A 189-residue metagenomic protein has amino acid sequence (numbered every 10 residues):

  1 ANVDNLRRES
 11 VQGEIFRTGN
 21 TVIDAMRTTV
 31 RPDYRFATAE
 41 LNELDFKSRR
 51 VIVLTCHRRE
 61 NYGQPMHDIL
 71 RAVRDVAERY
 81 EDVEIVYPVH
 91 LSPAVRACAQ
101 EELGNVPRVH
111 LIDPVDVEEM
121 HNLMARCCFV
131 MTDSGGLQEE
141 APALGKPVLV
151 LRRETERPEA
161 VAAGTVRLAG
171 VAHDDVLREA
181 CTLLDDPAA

Functional and structural regions predicted by a protein language model:
A1-Y87, P93-A189: Nucleotide-activated sugar donor-binding and catalytic core shared by glycosyltransferases and related lipid-linked
